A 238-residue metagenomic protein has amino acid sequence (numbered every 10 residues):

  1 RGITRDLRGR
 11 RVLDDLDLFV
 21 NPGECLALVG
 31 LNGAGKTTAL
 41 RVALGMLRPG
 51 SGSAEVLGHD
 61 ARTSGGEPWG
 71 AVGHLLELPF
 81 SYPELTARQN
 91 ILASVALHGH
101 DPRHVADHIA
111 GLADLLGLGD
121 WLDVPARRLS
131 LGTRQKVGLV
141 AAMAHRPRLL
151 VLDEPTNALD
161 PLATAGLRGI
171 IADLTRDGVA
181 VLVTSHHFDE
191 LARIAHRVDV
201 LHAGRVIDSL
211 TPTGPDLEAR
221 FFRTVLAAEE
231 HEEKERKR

Functional and structural regions predicted by a protein language model:
V29-L31: The feature captures the beta-strand-to-loop junction immediately N-terminal to the Walker
L44: Helix-to-loop junction immediately C-terminal to a conserved catalytic motif
G52-T63, E67-P68, D208: Conserved ABC transporter NBD signature motif
L92, A96, R103-W121: Conserved ABC ATPase "signature" region
L150-E154: Catalytic Walker B motif of ABC-type/P-loop ATPase nucleotide-binding domains
